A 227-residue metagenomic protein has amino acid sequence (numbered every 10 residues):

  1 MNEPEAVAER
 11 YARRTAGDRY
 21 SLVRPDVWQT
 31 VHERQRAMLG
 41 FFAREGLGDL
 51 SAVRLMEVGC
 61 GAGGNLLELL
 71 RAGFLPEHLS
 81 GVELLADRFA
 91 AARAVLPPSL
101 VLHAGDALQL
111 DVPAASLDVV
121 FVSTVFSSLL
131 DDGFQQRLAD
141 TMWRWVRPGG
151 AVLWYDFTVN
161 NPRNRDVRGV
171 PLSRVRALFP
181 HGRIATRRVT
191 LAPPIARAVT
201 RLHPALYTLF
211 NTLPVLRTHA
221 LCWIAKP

Functional and structural regions predicted by a protein language model:
M1-S21: N-terminal, positively charged/glycine-rich alpha-helical extensions of SAM-dependent methyltransferases
V31-S51, E68: Conserved alpha-helix/loop element of class I SAM-dependent methyltransferases that forms part of the SAM/SAH-binding
M56, A62-Q109: Class I SAM-dependent methyltransferase SAM/SAH-binding core
L108-V120: A short acidic, Gly/Pro-enriched loop at the edge of an enzyme's catalytic core that lines a small-molecule cofactor
Q136-P148: A short glycine-rich, Lys/Arg-flanked "PGG" loop and its adjoining helix->strand segment in the class I
G149-D156: Conserved beta-strand signature within the Rossmann-like core of class I S-adenosyl-L-methionine
V167-G182, T186-R188: Short alpha-helix
S173, R187-P227: A C-terminal cap/extension of S-adenosyl-L-methionine-dependent methyltransferases that defines the acceptor-substrate
